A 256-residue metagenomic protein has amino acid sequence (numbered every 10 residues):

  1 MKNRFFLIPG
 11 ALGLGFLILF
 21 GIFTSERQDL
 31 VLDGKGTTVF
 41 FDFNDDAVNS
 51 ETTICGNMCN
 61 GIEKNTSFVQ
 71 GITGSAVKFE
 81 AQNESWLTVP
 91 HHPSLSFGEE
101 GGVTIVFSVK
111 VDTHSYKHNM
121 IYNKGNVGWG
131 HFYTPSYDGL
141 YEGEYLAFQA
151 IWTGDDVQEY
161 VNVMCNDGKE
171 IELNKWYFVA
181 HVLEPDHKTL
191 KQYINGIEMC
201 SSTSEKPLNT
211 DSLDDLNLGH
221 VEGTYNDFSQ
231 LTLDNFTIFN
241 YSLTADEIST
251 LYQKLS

Functional and structural regions predicted by a protein language model:
M1-L12: N-terminal Sec-pathway targeting helices
F5, L17-E84, S212, I248-S256: Extracytoplasmic low-complexity segments
G34-T38, A47-E51, N57-C59, Q82-W152 (+4 more regions): Extracellular glycan-recognition modules
H92-L95, N166-E170, E205-K206: Beta-strand-rich interaction surfaces with strong enrichment in secreted/lumenal proteins
A150-F178: Short, aromatic/His-centered strand-loop micro-motif at the edge of beta-sheets
K175-L183, Q192: Short tryptophan-centered beta-strand motifs in secreted/extracellular beta-sheet-rich domains of glycan-recognition
S202-T232: Flexible glycan-contacting loops in extracellular carbohydrate-active proteins
